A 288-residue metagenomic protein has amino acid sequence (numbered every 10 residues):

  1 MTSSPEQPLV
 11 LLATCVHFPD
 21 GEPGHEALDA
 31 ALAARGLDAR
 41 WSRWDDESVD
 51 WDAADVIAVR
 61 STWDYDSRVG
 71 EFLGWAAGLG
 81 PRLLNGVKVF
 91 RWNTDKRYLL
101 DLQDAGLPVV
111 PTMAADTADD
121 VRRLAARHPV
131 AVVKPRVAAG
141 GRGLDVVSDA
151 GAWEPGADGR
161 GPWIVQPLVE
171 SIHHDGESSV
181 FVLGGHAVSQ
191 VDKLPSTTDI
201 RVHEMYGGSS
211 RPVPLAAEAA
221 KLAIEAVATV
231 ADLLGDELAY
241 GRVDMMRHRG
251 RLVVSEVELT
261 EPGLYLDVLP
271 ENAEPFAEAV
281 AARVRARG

Functional and structural regions predicted by a protein language model:
M1-L9, P19-D20, V284-G288: Short, low-complexity, intrinsically disordered N-terminal peptides in bacterial proteins
T2-S3, Q7-T14, A76-G80, V87-D175 (+1 more regions): Active-site nucleotide/adenylate-binding loops and adjacent lid/helix of ATP-dependent enzymes
V16-P111: Conserved N-proximal alpha/beta basic substrate-recognition cap immediately N-terminal to, or forming the N-lobe
D45-E47, A118, P167-S171, R242-M246: Short, solvent-exposed loop/turn elements at beta->coil junctions and helix N-caps that rim active or binding pockets
D50-D55, H128, R247-V253: A short, glycine/Asx- and small/polar-enriched loop/turn that sits immediately N-terminal to a beta-strand
R60, A115, K193: Conserved residues at the C-terminal ends of beta-strands
R142-L233, M246, L252: Phosphate-binding site of ATP-dependent enzymes
E218-G288: ATP-dependent carboxylate activation and anion-phosphoryl transfer catalytic cores that bind Mg-ATP to form
